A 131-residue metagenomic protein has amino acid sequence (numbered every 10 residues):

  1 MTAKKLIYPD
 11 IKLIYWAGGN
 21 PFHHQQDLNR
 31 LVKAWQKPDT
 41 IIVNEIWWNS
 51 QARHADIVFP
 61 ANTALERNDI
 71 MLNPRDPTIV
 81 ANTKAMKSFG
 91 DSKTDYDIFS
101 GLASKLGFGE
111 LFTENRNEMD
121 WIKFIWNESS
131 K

Functional and structural regions predicted by a protein language model:
M1-S130: Non-catalytic alpha/beta scaffold blocks inside enzyme catalytic domains
